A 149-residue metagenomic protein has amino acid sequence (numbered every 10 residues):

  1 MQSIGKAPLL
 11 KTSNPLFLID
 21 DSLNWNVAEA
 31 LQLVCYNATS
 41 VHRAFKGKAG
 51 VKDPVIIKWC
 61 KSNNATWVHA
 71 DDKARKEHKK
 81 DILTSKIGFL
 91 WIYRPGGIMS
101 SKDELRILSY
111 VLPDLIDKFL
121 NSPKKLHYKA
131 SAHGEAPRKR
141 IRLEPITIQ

Functional and structural regions predicted by a protein language model:
M1-P54, A74-H78, L83, T147-I148: Active-site-proximal, substrate-binding regions of enzyme catalytic domains and RNA-binding/basic surfaces
M1-P8, D114-Q149: Charged phosphate-binding loop/patch that engages nucleotide di/tri-phosphates or the phosphate backbone of nucleic
D21, A70-K73, Y93-R94: Short secondary-structure boundary segments
A38, W67, F89-W91: Hydrophobic beta-strand scaffold residues
I57-W59, S85-G88: Short, hinge-like loop/turn segments at secondary-structure boundaries
C60, N64-I82: Acidic, metal-binding active-site segment of PIN/NYN-like and related structure-specific nucleases
G88-S122: Ser/Thr/Gly-rich flexible loops in soluble cytosolic domains mediating phosphotransfer, phosphorylation
